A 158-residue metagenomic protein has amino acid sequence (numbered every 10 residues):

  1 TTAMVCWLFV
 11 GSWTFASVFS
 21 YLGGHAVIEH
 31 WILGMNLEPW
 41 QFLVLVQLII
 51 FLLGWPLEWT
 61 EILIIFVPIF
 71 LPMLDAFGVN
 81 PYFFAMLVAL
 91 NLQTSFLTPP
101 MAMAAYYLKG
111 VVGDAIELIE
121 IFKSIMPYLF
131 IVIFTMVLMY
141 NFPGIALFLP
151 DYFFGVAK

Functional and structural regions predicted by a protein language model:
T1-K158: Alpha-helical transmembrane segments of multi-pass membrane transport proteins
